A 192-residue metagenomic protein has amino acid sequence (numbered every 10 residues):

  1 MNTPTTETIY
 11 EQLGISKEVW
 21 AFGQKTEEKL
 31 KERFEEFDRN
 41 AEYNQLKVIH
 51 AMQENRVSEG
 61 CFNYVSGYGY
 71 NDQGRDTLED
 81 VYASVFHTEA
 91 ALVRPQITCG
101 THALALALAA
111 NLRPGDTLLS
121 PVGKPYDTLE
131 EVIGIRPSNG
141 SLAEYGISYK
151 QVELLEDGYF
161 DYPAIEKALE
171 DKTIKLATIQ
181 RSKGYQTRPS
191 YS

Functional and structural regions predicted by a protein language model:
T6-E36: N-terminal, charge-rich interaction modules
T26-T88: Glycine-rich phosphate-binding segment of PLP-dependent enzymes
T77-V81, A103-L106, A164: Well-ordered alpha-helical segments embedded in enzymatic catalytic cores
A91-T117, Y126-E131, I135-R136: Conserved beta-loop-alpha segment that forms the PLP phosphate-binding cup at the N-terminus of a helix
P95, S120-G123, Q180-R181: Glycine-rich, histidine-containing beta strand-loop boundary motifs that form or position
D127-E130, G134-S192: PLP-dependent aminotransferase-class I/II
